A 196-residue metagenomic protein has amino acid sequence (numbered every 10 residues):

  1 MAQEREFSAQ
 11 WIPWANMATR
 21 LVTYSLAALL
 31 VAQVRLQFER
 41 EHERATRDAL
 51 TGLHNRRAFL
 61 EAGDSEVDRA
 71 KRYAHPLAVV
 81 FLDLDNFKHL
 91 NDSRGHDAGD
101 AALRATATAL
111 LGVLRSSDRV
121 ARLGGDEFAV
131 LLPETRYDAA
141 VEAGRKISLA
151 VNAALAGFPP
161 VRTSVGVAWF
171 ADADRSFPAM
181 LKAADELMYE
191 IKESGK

Functional and structural regions predicted by a protein language model:
M1-I12: Hydrophobic transmembrane alpha-helices
N16-L50, R57-D68, D118-R119: Signal-transducing coiled-coil linker helices
H42-D64, L82-H96, R104: Conserved nucleotide-binding and Mg2+-coordinating catalytic segments in signaling enzymes
A45, D64-A78, L82, S93 (+4 more regions): Nucleotide second-messenger and two-component phosphorelay signaling modules
F59, G63, A102-L103, A107-L110 (+2 more regions): Heptad-repeat coiled-coil signal-transmission/dimerization helices
R119-R122, A129: A short pre-motif secondary-structure segment
R122, A140, V151-S164, M180: Catalytic core regions of nucleotide second-messenger enzymes
Y137, V141-S148, N152, F170-K196: Catalytic-core segments of nucleotide cyclases and related cyclic-nucleotide turnover enzymes
